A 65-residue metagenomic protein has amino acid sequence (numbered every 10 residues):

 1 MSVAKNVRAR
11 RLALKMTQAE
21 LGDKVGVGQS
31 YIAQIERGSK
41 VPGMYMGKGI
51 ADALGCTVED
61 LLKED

Functional and structural regions predicted by a protein language model:
M1-A13: A short, Lys/Arg-rich alpha-helix, primarily the initiator
V7, Q18, Q29, M44-G47: Helix-turn-helix DNA-binding elements, focusing on the entry/boundary residues of the two helices that contact DNA
R11, G22, A51: The alpha-helix within a helix-turn-helix
L12, G26, R37-S39: Residue-level detection of the helix-turn-helix DNA-binding "recognition helix"
M16-Q34: Short alpha-helical DNA-recognition segment
Y45-D60: DNA major-groove recognition helix of helix-turn-helix/homeodomain DNA-binding modules
K63-E64: Phosphate-coordinating loops and pocket residues in cytosolic domains that bind phosphorylated ligands
